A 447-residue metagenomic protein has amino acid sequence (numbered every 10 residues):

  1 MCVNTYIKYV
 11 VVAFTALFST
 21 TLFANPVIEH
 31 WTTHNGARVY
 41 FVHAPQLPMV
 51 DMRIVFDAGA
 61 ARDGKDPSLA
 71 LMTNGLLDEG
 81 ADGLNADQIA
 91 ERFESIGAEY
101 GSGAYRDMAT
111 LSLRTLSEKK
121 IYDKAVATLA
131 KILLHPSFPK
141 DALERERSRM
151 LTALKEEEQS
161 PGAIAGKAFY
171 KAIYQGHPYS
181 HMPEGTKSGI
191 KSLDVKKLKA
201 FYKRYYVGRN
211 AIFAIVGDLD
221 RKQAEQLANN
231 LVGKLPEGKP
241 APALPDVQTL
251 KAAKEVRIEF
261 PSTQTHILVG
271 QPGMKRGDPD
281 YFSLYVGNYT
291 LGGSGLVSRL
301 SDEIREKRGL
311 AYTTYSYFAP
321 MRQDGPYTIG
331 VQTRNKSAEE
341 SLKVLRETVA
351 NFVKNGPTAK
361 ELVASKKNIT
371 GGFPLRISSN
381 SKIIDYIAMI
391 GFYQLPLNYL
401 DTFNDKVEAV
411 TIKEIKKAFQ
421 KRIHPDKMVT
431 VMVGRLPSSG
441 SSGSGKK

Functional and structural regions predicted by a protein language model:
M1-V11: Bacterial N-terminal signal peptides that target proteins for export
C2-N4, F23-H43, L219-E259, K406 (+1 more regions): Proteolytic maturation boundary segments
S19-T21: N-terminal signal peptide c-region/cleavage motif recognized by signal peptidases
V42, L47-N74, A86-L133, R147 (+7 more regions): M16 family metallopeptidases and their MPP-like homologs
A44-Q46, R53-V55, P240-V297: His/Glu-based metal-binding/catalytic segments typifying zinc-dependent metallopeptidases
E79, L133-D141: Short, polar/flexible loop-turn hinges at active-site or ligand-entry regions and domain interfaces
T115, M150-E157, V247-I258, N368-F373: Short, conserved secondary-structure transition motifs
G162, K167, V195-L231, K427-M428: Non-catalytic, conformational "gating/processing" segments within enzyme and secreted inhibitor domains
